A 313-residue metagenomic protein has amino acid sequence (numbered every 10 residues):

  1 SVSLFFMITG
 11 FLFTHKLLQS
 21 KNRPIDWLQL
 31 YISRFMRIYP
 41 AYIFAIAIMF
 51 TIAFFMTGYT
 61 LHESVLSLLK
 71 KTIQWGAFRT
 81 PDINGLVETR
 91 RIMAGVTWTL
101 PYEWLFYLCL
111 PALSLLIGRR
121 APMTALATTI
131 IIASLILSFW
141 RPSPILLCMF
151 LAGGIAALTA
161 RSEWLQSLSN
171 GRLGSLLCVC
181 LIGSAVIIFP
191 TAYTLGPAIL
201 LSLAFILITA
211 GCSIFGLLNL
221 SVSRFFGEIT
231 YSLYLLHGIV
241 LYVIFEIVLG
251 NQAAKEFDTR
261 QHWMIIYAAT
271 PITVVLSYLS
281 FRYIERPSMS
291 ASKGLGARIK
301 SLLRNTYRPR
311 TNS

Functional and structural regions predicted by a protein language model:
S1-M36, A41-L61, V240, I244-F245 (+3 more regions): Juxtamembrane transmembrane-helix termini
T9-K16, W104-G118, S280: Transmembrane alpha-helical segments in integral membrane proteins
G10, F35, E103, G153 (+3 more regions): Divalent metal-coordination and catalytic microenvironments
T14-L28, D82-V87, L113-A127, F139-P271 (+1 more regions): Alpha-helical transmembrane segments in multi-pass integral membrane proteins
P24, L28, I38-W104, L108 (+1 more regions): Membrane-interface helix-loop-helix regions
F50-T51, L108-L115, S134-I136, G154: Alpha-helical transmembrane segments of multipass membrane proteins
F106, A268-Y278: Alpha-helical transmembrane segments of multi-pass membrane transporters/translocases
G250, P287-S313: Membrane-proximal cytoplasmic C-terminal regulatory module of class A 7TM GPCRs
